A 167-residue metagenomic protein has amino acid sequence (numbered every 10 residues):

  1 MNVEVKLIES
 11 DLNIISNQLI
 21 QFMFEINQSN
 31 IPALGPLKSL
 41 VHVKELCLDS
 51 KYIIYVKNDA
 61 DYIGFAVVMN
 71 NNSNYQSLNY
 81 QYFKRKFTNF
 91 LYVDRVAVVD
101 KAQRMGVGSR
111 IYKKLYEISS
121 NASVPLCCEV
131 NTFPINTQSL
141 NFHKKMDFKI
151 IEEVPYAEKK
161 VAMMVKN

Functional and structural regions predicted by a protein language model:
M1-Q21: Conserved N-terminal entry element of GNAT/NAT acetyltransferase domains
P32-D59: Active-site rim helix/loop that mediates acceptor-substrate recognition in acyltransferases
E45-Y55, G64, M69-N71, Y92: A short helix-loop-beta-strand connector motif used in the catalytic cores of GNAT acetyltransferases and, in some
V67-R95: Conserved acyl-donor/pantetheine-binding loop and adjacent beta-alpha core of acyl/acetyltransferases and related
D94-R104, T132-F133: A short, internal acetyl-CoA/4′-phosphopantetheine-binding micro-motif in the GNAT/acyltransferase core
V98, R104-E117, K145: Conserved acetyl-CoA-binding loop-helix of GNAT-fold acetyltransferases
S119-T132: Conserved GNAT acetyl-CoA-binding A-motif
T132-E152: Conserved active-site alpha-helix within GNAT-family acetyltransferase domains
